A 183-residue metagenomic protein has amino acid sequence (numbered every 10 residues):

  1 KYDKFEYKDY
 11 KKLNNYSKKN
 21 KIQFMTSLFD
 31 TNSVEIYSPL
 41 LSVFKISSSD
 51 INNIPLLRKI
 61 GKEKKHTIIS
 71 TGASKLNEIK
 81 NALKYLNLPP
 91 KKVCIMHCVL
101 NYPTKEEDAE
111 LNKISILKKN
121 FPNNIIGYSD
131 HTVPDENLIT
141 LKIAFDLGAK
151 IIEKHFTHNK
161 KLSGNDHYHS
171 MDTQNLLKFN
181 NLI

Functional and structural regions predicted by a protein language model:
K1-I183: Catalytic cores and adjacent flexible loops of soluble metabolic enzymes that perform enolate/carbanion chemistry on
